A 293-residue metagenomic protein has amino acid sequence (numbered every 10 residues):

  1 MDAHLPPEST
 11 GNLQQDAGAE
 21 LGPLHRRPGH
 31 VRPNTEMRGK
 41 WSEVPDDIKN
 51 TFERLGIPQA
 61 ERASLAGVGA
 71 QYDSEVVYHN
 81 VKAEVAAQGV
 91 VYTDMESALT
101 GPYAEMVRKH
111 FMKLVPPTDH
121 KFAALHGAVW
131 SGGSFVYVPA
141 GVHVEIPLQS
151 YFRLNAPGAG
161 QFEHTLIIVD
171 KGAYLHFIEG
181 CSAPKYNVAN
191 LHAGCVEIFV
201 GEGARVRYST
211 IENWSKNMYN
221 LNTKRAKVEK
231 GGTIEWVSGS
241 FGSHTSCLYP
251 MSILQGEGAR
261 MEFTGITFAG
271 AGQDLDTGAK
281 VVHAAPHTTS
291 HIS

Functional and structural regions predicted by a protein language model:
M1-D119, A123-A124: N-terminal amphipathic, basic helical "cap/leader" segment at the start of enzyme domains
V77-S293: Conserved beta-strand/loop scaffold segments within soluble protein domains that form the structured core and edges
